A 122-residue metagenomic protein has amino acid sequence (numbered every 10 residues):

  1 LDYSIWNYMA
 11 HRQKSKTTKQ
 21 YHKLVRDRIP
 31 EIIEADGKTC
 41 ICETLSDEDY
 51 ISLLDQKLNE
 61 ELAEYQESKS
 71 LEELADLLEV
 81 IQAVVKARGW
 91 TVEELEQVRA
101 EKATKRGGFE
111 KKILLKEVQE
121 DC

Functional and structural regions predicted by a protein language model:
L1-Y3: Short hydrophobic targeting helices and cationic amphipathic motifs that mediate membrane/organellar targeting
W6-C122: Flexible "arm" and connector segments at domain edges
